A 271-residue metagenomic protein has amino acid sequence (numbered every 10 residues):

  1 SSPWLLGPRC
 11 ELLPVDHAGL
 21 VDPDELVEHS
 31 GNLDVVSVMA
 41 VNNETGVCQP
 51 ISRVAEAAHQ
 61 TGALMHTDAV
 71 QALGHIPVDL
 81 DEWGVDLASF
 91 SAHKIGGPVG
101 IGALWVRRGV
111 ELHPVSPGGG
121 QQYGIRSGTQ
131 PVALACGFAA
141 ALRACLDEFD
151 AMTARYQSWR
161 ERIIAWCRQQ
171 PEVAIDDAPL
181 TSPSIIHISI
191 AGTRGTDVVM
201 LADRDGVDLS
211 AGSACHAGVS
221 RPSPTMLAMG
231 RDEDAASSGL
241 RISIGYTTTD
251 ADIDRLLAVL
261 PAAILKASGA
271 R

Functional and structural regions predicted by a protein language model:
S1-R271: Pyridoxal 5′-phosphate
